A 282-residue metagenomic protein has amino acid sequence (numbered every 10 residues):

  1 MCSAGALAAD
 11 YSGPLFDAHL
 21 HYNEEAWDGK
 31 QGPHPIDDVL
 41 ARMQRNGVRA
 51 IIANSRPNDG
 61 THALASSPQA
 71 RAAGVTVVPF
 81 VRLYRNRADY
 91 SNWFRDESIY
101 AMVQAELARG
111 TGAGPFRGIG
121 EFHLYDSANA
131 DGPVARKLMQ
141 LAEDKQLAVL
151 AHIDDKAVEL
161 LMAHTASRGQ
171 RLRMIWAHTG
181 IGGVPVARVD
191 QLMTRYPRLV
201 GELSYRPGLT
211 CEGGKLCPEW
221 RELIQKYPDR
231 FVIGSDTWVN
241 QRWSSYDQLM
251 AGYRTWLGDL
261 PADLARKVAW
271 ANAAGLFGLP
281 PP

Functional and structural regions predicted by a protein language model:
S3-A4: N-terminal signal peptide c-region/cleavage motif recognized by signal peptidases
L7-A18, A26-P57, D229-R230, N240-P282: Mid-to-C-terminal alpha-helical segments outside catalytic/metal-binding sites
D10, H62-L150, V200, Y205-G208: Active-site gating/metal-coordination segments in enzymes
F16-A18, I52-S55, V78-R82, G120 (+4 more regions): Active-site neighborhood of phospho(di)ester-bond hydrolases with catalytic His/Asp-centered motifs
L20, D37-G60, V77-Y84, R117-L124: Divalent metal-dependent hydrolysis catalytic cores, especially in the metallo-beta-lactamase
L20-P35, D89-E97, C211: Acidic/histidine-rich helix-loop elements that form or flank divalent-metal/phosphate-binding sites at the catalytic
P35-V39, N58-Q69, E97-L107, A157-H164 (+2 more regions): Alpha-helical scaffolding within the catalytic cores of extracellular/periplasmic polymer-degrading hydrolases
N129-I233, P280: Catalytic pocket-lining loop regions of alpha/beta-barrel enzymes, especially the amidohydrolase/enolase/GH5 lineages
